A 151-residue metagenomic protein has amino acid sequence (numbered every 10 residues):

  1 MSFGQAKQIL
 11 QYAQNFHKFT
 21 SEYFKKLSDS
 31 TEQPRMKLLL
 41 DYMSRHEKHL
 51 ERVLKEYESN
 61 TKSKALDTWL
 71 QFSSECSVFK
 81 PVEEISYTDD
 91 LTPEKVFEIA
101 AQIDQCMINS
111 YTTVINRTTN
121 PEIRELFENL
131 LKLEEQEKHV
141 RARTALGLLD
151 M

Functional and structural regions predicted by a protein language model:
M1-L10, V82-E94, L146-M151: Membrane-interacting alpha-helical segments
M1-T31, P93-R117: Alpha-helical bundle segments that constitute or directly flank the non-heme di-iron/ferroxidase center
A13-F24, L40-E58, D104-M107, L130-R141: Alpha-helical transition-metal enzyme core signature, strongest for iron centers
E32-P34, N120-P121: Short loop-to-helix capping motifs
L54, E58-T61, A65, A145-L148: Leucine-rich amphipathic alpha-helices with coiled-coil/heptad-repeat character
S59-P93: Carboxylate-rich helix-loop segments that flank metal/cofactor sites and access channels in metalloenzymes
M107-M151: Preference for long, well-ordered alpha-helical segments
